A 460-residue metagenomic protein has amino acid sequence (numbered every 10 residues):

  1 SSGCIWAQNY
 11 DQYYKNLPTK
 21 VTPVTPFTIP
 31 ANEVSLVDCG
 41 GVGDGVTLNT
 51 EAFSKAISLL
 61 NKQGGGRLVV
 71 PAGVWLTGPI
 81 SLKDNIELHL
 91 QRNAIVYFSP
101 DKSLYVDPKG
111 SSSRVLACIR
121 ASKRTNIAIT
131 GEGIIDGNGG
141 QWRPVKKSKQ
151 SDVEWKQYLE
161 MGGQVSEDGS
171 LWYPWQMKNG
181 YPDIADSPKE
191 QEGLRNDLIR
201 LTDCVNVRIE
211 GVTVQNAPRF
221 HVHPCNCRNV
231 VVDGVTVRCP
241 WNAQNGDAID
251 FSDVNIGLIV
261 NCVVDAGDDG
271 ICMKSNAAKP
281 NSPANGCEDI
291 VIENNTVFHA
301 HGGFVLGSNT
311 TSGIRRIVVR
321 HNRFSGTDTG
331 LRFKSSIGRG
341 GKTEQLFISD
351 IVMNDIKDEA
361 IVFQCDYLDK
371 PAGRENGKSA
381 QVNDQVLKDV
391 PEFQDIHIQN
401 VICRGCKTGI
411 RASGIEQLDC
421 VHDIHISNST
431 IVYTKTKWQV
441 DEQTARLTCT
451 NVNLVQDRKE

Functional and structural regions predicted by a protein language model:
S1-V69, V74-D203, E210, R219 (+7 more regions): Extracellular "leader-to-stem" segments immediately downstream of a signal peptide or signal-anchor in secreted/lumenal
V42-D44, A278-S282, S312-G313, R339: Short, small-residue-enriched loops and turns at beta-alpha junctions that line or gate enzyme active sites
I57-N61, L76-D84, G211, F220-N226 (+5 more regions): Short, T/G/N/S-enriched strand-turn elements that build extracellular solenoid repeat scaffolds
G65, G78-P79, S99-P100, N138-W142 (+11 more regions): Short glycine/acidic-rich loop motifs that flank beta-strands on beta-rich extracellular proteins
V70-T77, A248-D250, S336-I337: Conserved short loop/turn motifs at secondary-structure junctions
V74, N226, T236, S275-A277 (+4 more regions): Active-site-proximal loop/turn and secondary-structure-junction residues that shape catalytic pockets, frequently
R92-N93, T125-G133, V205-Q215, R228-P240 (+8 more regions): Right-handed parallel beta-helix
T310, H321, G330-E460: Extracellular beta-rich repeat passengers
